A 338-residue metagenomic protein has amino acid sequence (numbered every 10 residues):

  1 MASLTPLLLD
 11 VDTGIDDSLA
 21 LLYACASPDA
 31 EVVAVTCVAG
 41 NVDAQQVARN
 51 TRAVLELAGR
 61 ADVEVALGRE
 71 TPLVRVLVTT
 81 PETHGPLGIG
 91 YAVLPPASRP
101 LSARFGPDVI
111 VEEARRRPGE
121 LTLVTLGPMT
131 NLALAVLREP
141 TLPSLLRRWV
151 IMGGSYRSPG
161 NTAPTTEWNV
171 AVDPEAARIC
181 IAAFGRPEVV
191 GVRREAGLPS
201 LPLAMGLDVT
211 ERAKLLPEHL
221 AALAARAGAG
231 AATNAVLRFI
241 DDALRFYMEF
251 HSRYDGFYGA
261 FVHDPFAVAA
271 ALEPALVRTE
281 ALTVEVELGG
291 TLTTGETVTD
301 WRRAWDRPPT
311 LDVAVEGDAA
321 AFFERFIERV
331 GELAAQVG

Functional and structural regions predicted by a protein language model:
A2-L4, Y23-A24, E31, A171 (+2 more regions): Conformational coupling and interaction surfaces
A2-V11, I15-A53, A61, V93-A204 (+1 more regions): Active-site histidine-anchored catalytic micro-motif
S3-T5, A48-R116, P308-D318, F322-G331: Metal-dependent C-N hydrolase catalytic cores
D17, H84-P86, N131, H263: Histidine-centered active-site/metal-ligand motif
V42-Q46, L73-V74, S155-P159, E285-R302: Short, mixed-charge aromatic SLiMs
V65, C180, V268: A residue-level signal for conserved active-site and pocket-lining positions in enzyme catalytic cores
V76-V78, A135, N161-T162, K214-E218: Short, well-ordered secondary-structure micro-motifs
V78-G85, A163-E167, H219-A222, W301: Short, surface-exposed amphipathic charged segments that create phosphate/polyanion-binding patches used for binding
